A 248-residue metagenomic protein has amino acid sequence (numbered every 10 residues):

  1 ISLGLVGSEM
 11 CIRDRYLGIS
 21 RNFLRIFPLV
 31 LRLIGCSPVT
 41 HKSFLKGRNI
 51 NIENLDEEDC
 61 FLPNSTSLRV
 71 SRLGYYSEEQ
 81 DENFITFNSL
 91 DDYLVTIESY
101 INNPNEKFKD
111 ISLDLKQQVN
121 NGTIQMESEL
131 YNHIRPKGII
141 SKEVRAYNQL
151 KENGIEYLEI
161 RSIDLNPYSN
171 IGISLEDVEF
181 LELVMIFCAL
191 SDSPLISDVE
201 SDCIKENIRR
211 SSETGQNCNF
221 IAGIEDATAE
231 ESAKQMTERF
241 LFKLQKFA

Functional and structural regions predicted by a protein language model:
I1-I12: Short, small-residue-biased leader/transition segments that mark boundaries at the very start of proteins
R15, N22-P28, R32-A248: C-terminal accessory/tail domains of diverse enzymes
